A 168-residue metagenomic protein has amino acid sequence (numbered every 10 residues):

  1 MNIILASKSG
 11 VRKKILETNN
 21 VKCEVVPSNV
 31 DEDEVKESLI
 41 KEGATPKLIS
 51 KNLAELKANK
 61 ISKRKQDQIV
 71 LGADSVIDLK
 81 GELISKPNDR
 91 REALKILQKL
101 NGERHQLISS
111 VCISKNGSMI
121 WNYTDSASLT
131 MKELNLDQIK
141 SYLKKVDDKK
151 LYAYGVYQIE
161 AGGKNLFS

Functional and structural regions predicted by a protein language model:
M1-I4, K47, E82: Short active-site oxyanion
M1-V21, E103, S126-S168: GST superfamily/GST-like fold recognition
L16, A54, D74, A93 (+2 more regions): Residue-level signal for inorganic ion chemistry
C23-E34: A short beta-strand-loop structural module common to alpha/beta enzyme folds
I40-I69: Short, structured active-site "lid" loops
L71-I77, Y157: ATP-grasp fold ATP-binding core
S75-H105, M131-E133: Active-site-adjacent loop/tail segments of enzyme domains
I96-Q98, S109-A127: Anionic-ligand binding region
